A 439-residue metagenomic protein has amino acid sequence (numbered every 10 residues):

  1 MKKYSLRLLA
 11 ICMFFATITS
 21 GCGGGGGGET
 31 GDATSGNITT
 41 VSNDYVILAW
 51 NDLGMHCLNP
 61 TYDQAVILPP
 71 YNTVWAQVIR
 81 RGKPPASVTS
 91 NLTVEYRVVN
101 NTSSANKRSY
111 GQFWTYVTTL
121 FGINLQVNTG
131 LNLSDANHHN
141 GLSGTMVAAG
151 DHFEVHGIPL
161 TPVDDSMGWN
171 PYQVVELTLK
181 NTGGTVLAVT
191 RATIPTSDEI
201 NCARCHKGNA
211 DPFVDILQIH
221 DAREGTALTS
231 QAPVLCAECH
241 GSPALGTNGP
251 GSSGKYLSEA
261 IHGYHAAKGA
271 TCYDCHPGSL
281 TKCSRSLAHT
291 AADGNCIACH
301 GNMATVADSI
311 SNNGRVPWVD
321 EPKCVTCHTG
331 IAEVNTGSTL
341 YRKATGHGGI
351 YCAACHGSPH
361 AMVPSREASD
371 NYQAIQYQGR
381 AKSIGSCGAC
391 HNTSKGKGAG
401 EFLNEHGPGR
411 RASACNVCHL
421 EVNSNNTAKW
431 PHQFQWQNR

Functional and structural regions predicted by a protein language model:
M1-L9: Bacterial N-terminal signal peptides that target proteins for export
M13-I18, H276: Hydrophobic core
A16-V41: Bacterial Sec-dependent N-terminal signal peptides
G36-S230, N426-R439: Short, conserved sequence motifs used for protein processing/export or organelle targeting and for catalysis
Y71-T73, N91, N170-E176, S197-I200 (+7 more regions): Extracellular structured ligand-interaction cores
L177, C239, H265: Conserved hydrophobic/aromatic pocket- or pore-lining residues that grip, position, or stack substrates in active sites
G183-R191, N209-L228, S242-R439: Inter-heme linker and motif-flanking segments adjacent to c-type heme-binding CXXCH motifs in c-type cytochromes
